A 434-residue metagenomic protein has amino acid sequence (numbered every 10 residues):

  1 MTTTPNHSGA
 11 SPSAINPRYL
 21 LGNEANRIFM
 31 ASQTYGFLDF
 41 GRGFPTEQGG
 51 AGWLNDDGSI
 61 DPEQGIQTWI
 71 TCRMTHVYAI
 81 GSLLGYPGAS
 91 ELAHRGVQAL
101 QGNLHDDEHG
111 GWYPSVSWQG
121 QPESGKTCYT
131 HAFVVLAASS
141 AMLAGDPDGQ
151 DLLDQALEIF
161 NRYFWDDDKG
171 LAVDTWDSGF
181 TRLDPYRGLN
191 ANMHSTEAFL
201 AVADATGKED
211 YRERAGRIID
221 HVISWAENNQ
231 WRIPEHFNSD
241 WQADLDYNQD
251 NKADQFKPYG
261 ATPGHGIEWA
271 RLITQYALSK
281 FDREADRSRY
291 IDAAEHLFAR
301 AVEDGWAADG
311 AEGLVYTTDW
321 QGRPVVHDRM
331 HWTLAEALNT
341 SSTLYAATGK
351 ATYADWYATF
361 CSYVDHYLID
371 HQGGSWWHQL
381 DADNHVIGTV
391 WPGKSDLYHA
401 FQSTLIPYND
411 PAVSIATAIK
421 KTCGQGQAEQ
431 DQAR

Functional and structural regions predicted by a protein language model:
M1-R434: Glycan-recognition and catalytic cores of secretory/periplasmic carbohydrate-active enzymes
